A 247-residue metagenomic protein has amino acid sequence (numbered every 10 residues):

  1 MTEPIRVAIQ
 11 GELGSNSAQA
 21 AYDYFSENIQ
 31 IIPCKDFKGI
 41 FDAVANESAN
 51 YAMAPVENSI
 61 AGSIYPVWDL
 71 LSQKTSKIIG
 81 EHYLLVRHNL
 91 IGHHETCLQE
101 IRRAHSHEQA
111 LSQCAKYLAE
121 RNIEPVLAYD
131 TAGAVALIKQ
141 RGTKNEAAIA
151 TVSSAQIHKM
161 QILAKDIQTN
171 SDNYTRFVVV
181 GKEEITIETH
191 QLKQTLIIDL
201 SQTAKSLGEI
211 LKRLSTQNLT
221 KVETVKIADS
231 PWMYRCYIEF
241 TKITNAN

Functional and structural regions predicted by a protein language model:
M1-N247: Domain-level signature for soluble enzymes in the chorismate/prephenate branch of the shikimate pathway
